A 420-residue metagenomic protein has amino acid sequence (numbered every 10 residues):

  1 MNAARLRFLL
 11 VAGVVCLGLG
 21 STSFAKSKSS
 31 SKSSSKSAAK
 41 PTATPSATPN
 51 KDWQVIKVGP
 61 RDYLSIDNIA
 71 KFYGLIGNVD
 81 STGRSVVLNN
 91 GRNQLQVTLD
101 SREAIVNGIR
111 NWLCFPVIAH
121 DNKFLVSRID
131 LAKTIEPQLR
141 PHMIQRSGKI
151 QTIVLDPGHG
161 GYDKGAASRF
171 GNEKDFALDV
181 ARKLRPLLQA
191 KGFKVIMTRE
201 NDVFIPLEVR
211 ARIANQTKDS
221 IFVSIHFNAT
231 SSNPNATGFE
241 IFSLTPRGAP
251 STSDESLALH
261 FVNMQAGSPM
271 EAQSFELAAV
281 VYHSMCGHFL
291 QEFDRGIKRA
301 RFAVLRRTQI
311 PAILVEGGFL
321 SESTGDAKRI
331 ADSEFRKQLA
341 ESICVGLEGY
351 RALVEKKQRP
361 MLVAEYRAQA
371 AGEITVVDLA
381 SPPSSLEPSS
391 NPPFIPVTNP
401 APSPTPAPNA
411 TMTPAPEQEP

Functional and structural regions predicted by a protein language model:
M1-L10: Bacterial N-terminal signal peptides that target proteins for export
A3, S27-S29, S33, S37 (+4 more regions): N-terminal cationic leader/targeting segments used for protein routing and processing
L10-G20: Bacterial N-terminal signal peptides
S21-A25: Sec/Tat signal peptide C-region and signal peptidase I cleavage site
K26-R169, D179, L187, K191: Primary recognition of N-terminal secretory signal peptides and signal-anchoring hydrophobic helices
G171-P420: Active-site-proximal helix/loop segments of hydrolytic enzymes
